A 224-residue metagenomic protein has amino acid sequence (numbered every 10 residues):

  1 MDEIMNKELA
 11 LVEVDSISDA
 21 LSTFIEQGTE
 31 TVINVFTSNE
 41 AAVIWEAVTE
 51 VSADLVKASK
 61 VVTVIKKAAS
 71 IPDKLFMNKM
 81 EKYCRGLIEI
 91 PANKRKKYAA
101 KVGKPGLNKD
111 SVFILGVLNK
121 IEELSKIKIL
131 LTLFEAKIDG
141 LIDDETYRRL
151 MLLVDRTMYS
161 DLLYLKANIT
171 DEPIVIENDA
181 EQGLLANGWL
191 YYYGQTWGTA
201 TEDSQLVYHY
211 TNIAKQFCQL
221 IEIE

Functional and structural regions predicted by a protein language model:
N6, D15-S22, N34, N39 (+8 more regions): Detector for Asparagine
N6-Y83: Membrane-inserting effector segments that mediate pore formation, membrane fusion, or transient membrane insertion
A10, A20, A41-A42, A47 (+11 more regions): A sequence-composition feature that detects small, non-aromatic residues
E26, E30, T37, K57 (+7 more regions): Generic surface-pattern signal
G28, V32, N39, P72 (+6 more regions): Short, flexible helical or helix-coil boundary motifs
K60-V117: Amphipathic, membrane-active segments
L107-E224: Long, helix-rich, hydrophobic modules that act as membrane-proximal anchors or helical bundle/coiled-coil regulators
